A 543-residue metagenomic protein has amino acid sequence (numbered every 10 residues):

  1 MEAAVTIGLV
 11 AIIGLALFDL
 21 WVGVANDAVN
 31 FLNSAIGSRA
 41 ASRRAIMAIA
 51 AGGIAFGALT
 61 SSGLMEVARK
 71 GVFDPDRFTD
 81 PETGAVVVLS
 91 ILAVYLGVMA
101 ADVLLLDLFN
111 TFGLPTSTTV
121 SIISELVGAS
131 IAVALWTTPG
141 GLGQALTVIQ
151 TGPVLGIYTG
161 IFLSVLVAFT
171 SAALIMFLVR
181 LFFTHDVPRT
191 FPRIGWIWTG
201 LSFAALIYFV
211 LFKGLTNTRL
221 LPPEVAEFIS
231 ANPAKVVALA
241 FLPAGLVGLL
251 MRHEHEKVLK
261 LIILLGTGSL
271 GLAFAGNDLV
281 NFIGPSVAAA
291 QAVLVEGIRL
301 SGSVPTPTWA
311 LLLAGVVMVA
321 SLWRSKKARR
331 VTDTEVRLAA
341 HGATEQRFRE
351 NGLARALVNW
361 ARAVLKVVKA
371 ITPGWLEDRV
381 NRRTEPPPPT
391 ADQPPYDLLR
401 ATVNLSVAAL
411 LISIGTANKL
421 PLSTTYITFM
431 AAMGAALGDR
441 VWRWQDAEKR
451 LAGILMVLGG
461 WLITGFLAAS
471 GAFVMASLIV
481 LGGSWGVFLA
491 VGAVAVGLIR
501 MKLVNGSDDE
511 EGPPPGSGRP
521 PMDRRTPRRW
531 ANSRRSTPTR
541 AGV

Functional and structural regions predicted by a protein language model:
E2-L420, T425-V543: Alpha-helical transmembrane segments and immediately membrane-proximal extracytoplasmic
